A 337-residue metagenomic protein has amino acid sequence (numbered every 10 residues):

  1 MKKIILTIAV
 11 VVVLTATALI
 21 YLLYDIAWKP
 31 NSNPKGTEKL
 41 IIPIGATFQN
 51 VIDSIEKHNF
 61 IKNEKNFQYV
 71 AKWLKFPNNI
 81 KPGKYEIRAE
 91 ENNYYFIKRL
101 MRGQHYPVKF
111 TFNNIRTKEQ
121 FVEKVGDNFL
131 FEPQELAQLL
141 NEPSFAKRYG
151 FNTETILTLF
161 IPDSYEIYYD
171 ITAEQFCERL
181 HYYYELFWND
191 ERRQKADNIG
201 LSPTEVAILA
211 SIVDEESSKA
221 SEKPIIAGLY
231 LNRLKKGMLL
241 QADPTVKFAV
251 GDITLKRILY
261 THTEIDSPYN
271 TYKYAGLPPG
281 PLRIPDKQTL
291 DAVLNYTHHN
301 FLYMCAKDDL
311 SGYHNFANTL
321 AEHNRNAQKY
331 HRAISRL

Functional and structural regions predicted by a protein language model:
M1-L14: N-terminal Sec-pathway targeting helices
V11, E91, G276: Residue-level detector of flexible, active-site-proximal loop/helix-junction positions within diverse enzyme catalytic
L19-W188: Signal peptide-directed extracytoplasmic domains
T47, T111, E123, F129-Q134 (+1 more regions): Bacterial extracytoplasmic/cell-wall-associated proteins, especially those involved in peptidoglycan
